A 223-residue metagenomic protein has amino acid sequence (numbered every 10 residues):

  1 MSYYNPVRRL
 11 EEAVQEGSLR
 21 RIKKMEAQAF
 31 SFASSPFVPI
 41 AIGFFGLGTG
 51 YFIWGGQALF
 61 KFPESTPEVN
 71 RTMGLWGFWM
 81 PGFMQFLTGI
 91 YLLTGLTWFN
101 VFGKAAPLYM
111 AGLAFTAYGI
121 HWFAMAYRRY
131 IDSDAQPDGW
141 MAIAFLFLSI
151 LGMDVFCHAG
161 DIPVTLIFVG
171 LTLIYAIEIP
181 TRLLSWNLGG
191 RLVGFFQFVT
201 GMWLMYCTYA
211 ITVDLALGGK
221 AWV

Functional and structural regions predicted by a protein language model:
V7-L10, V14-F99, A221: N-terminal topogenic module of multi-pass integral membrane proteins
A33-F37, K104-L108, G112: Short aromatic-rich membrane-water interface segments that cap or initiate transmembrane helices in multi-pass membrane
V38-F45, G77-F78, A111-F115, T165-L171 (+1 more regions): Alpha-helical transmembrane segments of polytopic membrane proteins
L47-W54, P81-T88, Y118-M125, F145-G152 (+2 more regions): Membrane-embedded alpha-helical transmembrane segments of multi-pass integral membrane proteins
W54-T66, W122-D132, I179-N187: C-terminal ends of transmembrane helices
S65-M80, Y130-F147, I162-L166, L183-M202: Cytoplasm-facing juxtamembrane segments at the starts of transmembrane helices in multi-pass membrane proteins
L108-Y175: Membrane-proximal helix-loop-helix units in multi-pass membrane proteins
A159-V223: Terminal transmembrane helical module of multi-pass membrane proteins
